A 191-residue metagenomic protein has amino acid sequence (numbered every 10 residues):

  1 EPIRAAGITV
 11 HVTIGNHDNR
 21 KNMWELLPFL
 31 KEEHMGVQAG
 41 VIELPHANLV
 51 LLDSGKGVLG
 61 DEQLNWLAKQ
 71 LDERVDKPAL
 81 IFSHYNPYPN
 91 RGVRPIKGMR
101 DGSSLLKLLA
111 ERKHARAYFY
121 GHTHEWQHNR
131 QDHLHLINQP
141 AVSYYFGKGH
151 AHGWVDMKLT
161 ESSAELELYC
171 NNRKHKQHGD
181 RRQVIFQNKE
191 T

Functional and structural regions predicted by a protein language model:
E1-P78, G98-H114, N129-Y144, K148-E161 (+1 more regions): Extended active-site neighborhood of metal-dependent phosphoesterases/phosphodiesterases
G15-N16, H84, G121-H122: Active-site glycine-centered loops adjacent to acidic/histidine catalytic or metal-binding residues that shape
D18, P87, E125: Short active-site segment of divalent metal-dependent hydrolases/proteases that encodes the spacing between
K21-N22, P89-G92, K176: Extracytoplasmic/secreted cell-surface and envelope-processing proteins
E73-G92: Short acidic, glycine-rich surface-loop motifs adjacent to enzyme active sites
A115-G121: Metal-dependent active-site segment of extracytoplasmic phospho-/sulfohydrolases and closely related
K158-T191: A short C-terminal boundary segment appended to hydrolase-like catalytic domains
